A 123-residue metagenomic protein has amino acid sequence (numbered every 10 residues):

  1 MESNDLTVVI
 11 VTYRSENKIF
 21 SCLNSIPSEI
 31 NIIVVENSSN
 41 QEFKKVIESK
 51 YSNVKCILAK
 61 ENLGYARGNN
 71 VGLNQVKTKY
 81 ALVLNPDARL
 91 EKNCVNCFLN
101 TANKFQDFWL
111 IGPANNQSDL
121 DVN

Functional and structural regions predicted by a protein language model:
D5-T7, N31: Cell-envelope/extracellular polymer assembly enzymes that use nucleotide-activated donors
T12-S28: Short, well-formed alpha-helical segments that are part of the catalytic scaffolds of diverse glycosyltransferases
S25, E36-K45: A conserved acidic beta->alpha catalytic loop
E29-S39, I57-A59: Short beta-strand/loop segment that forms part of the nucleotide-sugar
A59-V76: Glycine-rich, basic loop-to-helix element that forms the pyrophosphate-binding segment of sugar-nucleotide handling
A81: Short aromatic/hydrophobic "clamp" motif used to bind/position activated sugar donors
N85-R89: The conserved acidic donor/metal-binding loop of glycosyltransferases
N93-N123: Conserved donor NDP-sugar-binding/catalytic core segment of glycosyltransferases
